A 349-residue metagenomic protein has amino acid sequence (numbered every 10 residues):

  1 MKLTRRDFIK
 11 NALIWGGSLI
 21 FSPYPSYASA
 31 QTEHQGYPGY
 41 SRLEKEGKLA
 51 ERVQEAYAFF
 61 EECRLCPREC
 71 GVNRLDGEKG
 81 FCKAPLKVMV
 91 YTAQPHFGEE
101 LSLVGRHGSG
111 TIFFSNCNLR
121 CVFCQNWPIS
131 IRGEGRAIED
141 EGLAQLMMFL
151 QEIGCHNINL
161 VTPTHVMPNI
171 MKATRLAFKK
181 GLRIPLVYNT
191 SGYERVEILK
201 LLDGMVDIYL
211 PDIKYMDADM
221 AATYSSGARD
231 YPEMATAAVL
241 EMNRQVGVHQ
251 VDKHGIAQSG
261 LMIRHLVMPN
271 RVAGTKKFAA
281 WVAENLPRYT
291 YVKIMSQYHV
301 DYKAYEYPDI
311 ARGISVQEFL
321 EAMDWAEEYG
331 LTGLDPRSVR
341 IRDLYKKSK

Functional and structural regions predicted by a protein language model:
K2-R5, I9-P23, S29-D76, G247-K349: Auxiliary Fe-S-binding modules of radical SAM enzymes
F60-C63, P67, K79, T111-F114 (+1 more regions): Residues immediately within or flanking Cys/His clusters that coordinate Zn2+ in small zinc-binding modules
L65-K83, V122-I129: Iron-sulfur cluster-binding cysteine motifs and their immediate structural context in ferredoxin-like electron-transfer
K83-G204, I208, A218: Conserved Radical SAM active-site core
S130, M167, G192-R195, I213-P232 (+3 more regions): Conserved radical SAM core fold
I158, L186-Y188, Y209-P211, L261-I263 (+1 more regions): Hydrophobic faces of well-ordered beta-strands that scaffold small-molecule active sites in alpha/beta enzyme cores
D203-D217, Y291-Q297: Non-cysteine beta-strand/loop elements that form the S-adenosyl-L-methionine
E233-D252: Anionic-ligand binding region
